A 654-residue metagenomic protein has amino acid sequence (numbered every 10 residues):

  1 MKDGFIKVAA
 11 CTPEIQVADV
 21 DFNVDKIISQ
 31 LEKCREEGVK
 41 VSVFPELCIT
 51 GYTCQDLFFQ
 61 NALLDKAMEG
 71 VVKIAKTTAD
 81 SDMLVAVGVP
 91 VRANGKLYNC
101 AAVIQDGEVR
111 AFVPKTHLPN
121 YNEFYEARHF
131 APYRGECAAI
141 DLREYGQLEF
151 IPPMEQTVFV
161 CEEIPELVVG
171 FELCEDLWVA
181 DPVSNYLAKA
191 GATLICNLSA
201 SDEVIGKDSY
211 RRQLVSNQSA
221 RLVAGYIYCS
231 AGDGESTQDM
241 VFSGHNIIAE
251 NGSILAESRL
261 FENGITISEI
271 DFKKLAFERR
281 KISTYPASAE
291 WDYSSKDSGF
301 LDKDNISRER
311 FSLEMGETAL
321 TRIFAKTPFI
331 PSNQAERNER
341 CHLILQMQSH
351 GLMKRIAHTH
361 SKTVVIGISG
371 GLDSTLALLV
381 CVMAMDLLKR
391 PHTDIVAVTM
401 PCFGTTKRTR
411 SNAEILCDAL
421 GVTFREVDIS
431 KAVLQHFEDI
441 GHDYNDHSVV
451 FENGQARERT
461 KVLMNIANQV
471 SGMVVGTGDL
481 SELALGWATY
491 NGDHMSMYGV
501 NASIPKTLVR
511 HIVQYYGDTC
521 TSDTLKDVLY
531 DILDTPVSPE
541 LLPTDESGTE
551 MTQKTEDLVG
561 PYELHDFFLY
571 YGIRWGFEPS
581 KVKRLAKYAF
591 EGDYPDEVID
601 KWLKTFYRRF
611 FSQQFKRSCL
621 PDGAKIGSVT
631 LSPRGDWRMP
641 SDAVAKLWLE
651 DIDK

Functional and structural regions predicted by a protein language model:
M1-V365, M383-H392, A419, F424: Enzyme catalytic cores with a strong preference for nitrogen-chemistry domains
N23, E163-L167, A224, S236 (+5 more regions): ATP/NTP-dependent adenylation/nucleotidyl-transfer catalytic domains that generate, transfer, or process NMP-activated
